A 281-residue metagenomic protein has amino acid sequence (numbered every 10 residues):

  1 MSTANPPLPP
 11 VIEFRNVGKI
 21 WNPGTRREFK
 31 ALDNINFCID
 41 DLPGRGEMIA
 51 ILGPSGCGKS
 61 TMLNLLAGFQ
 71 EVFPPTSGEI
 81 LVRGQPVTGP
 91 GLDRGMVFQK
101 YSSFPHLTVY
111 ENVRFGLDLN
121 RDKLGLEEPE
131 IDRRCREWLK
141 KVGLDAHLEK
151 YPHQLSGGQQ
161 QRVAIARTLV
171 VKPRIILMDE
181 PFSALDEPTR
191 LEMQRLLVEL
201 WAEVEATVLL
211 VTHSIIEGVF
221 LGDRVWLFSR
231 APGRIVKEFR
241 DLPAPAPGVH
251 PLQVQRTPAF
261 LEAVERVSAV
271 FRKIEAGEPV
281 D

Functional and structural regions predicted by a protein language model:
A67-Q70: Helix-to-loop junction immediately C-terminal to a conserved catalytic motif
P75-G89: Conserved ABC transporter NBD signature motif
Q85, D118, L126-H147, E199: Conserved ABC ATPase "signature" region
L107-G116: Short coil-to-helix segment of the ABC ATPase nucleotide-binding domain corresponding to the Q-loop/switch region
Y151-L155, Q159: Conserved ABC ATPase signature
I165: Hydrophobic anchor residue at the start of the ABC signature
V170-R174: A short, proline-enriched helix->beta-strand linker immediately N-terminal to the Walker B motif in ABC-type P-loop
I176-D179: Catalytic Walker B motif of ABC-type/P-loop ATPase nucleotide-binding domains
